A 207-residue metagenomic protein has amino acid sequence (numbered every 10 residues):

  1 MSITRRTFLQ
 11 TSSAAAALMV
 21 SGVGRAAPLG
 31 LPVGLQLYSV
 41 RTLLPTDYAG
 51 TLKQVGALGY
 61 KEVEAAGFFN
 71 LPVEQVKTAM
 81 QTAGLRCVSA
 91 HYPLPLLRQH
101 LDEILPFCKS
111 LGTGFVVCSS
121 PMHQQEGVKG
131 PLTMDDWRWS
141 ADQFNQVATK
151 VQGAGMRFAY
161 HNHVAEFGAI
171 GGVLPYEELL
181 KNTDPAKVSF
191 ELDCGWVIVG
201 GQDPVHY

Functional and structural regions predicted by a protein language model:
M1-A16: N-terminal secretory signal peptides and thylakoid transit peptides that target proteins across membranes
G22-P45, Q54: C-terminal segment of N-terminal export signals and the immediately downstream linker at the start of the mature
L35, V55, V63, M80 (+3 more regions): Conserved, mostly hydrophobic/aromatic
Q36-T46, H91-L97, M134: Active-site mouth loops of central-metabolism enzymes
L43-Q54, R98-F107, G200-Y207: Short, acidic/polar
T51-N70: Catalytic domains of carbohydrate-active enzymes, especially glycoside hydrolases
E62, F69, R86, L94-F190: Active-site acidic/histidine proton-transfer and metal-coordination neighborhood in alpha/beta enzyme cores
L71-Q75: Active-site-adjacent beta->alpha loops and helix N-cap segments on the catalytic face of soluble alpha/beta enzymes
